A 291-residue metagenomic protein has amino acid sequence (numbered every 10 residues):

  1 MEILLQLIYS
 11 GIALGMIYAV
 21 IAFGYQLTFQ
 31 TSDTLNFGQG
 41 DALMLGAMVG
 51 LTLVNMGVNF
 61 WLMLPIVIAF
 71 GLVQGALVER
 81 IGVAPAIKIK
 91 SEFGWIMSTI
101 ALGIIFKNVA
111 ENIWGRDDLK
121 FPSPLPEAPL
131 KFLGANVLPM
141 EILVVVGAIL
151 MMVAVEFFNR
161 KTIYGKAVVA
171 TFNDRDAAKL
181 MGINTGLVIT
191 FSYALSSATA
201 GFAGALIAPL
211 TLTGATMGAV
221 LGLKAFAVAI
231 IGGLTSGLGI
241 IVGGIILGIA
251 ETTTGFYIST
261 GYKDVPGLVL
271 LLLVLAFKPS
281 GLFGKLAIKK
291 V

Functional and structural regions predicted by a protein language model:
M1-I21, V49, W61-M63, I89-F93 (+3 more regions): Membrane-interfacial amphipathic/re-entrant helices at transmembrane-helix boundaries
E2-G11, I17, F158-N159, I163 (+2 more regions): Inter-helical junctions in multi-pass inner-membrane proteins, predominant in energy-converting antiporter-like
L14-G15, N136-G214, G237-G243: Helix-loop-helix "hairpin" substructures at the membrane interface of multi-pass membrane proteins
V20, G71, K224-L247, E251 (+2 more regions): Hydrophobic alpha-helical transmembrane segments of polytopic membrane proteins
Y25-G46, I89-G94, Y164, T185 (+5 more regions): Short, non-helical or kinked segments that cap or interrupt transmembrane helices
T31-L77: Membrane-embedded helix boundary and interhelical linker motif in transport proteins
V58-L102, V109, V242-L247, K278-P279: Alpha-helical transmembrane segments within multi-pass membrane transporters and channels
P85-A86, K90-K161, V188, T253 (+4 more regions): Transmembrane helix-bundle core of multi-pass membrane transporters and related energy-transducing complexes
